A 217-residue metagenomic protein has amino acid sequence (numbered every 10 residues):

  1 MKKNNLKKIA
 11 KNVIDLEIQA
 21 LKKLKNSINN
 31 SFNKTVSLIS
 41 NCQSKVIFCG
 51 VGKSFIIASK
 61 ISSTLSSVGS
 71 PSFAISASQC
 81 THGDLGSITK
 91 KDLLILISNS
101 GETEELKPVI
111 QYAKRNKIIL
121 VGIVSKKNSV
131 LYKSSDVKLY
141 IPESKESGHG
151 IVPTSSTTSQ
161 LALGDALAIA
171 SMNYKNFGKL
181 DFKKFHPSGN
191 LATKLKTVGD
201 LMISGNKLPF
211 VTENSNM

Functional and structural regions predicted by a protein language model:
M1-V13, V51-S59, T193: Short, compositionally biased "basic patch" segments
K2-S44: An N-terminal, well-structured beta->alpha segment
K11-L16, I61, L65, K194-I203: Short, basic/glycine-rich phosphate-binding loops at helix/coil junctions that contact nucleotide phosphates
L16, K23, K34, L38-N41 (+7 more regions): Alpha-helical scaffold segments in soluble metabolic enzymes
A20-L21, K25-I28, L96-E102, V211-N214: Short, glycine-rich nucleotide/cofactor-binding loops
S44-K175: Glycine-rich phosphate-binding loops that contact phosphosugars or nucleotide phosphates
G178-A192: A short, charged, Gly/Pro-tolerant segment at domain boundaries
T193-M217: Bateman/CBS regulatory modules and CBS-like beta-alpha motifs in cytosolic regions of diverse proteins
